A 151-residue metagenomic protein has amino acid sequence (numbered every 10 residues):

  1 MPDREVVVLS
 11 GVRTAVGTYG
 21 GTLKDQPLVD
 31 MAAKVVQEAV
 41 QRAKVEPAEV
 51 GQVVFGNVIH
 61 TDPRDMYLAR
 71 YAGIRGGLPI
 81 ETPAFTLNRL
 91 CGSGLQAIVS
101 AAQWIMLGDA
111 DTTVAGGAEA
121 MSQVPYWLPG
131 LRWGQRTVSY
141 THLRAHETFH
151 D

Functional and structural regions predicted by a protein language model:
M1-V35, S93, A97-R136: Conserved beta-strand-centric core segments of catalytic alpha/beta enzyme folds
M1-V58, D62-A72, G76: Conserved active-site "lid/cap" helical segment
Q26, N57-D111: Conserved catalytic cysteine-centered active-site region of acyl-thioester-dependent Claisen-condensing enzymes
Q41, V45-A48, P79, M106-L107 (+1 more regions): Structural alpha/beta core scaffold segments of enzyme domains
I59, A118-E119, F149: Short, flexible active-site-adjacent loop segments at beta-strand->alpha-helix junctions, enriched in small/polar
H142-A145, F149-D151: Single conserved hydrophobic/aromatic residue that forms the stacking wall/gate of nucleotide- or nucleobase-binding
